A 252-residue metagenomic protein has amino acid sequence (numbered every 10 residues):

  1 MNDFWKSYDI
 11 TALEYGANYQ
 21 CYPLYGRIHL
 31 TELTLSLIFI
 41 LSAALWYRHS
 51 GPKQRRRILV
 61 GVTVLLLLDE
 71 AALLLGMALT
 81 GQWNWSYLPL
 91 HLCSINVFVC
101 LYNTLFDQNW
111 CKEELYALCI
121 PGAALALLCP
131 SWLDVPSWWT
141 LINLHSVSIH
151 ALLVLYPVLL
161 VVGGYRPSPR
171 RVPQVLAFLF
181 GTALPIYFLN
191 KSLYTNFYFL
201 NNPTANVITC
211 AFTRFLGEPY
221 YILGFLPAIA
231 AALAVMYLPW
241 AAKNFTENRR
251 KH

Functional and structural regions predicted by a protein language model:
M1-R57: N-terminal topogenic module of multi-pass integral membrane proteins
A17-S36, V172, A177, G181 (+1 more regions): Membrane-interface transmembrane-helix boundary segments in multi-pass integral membrane proteins
H29-L35, G81-C93, Y116: Structural signature of hydrophobic alpha-helical transmembrane segments
T31-R48, L66-A71, A183, Y187 (+1 more regions): Hydrophobic core of alpha-helical transmembrane segments in multi-pass integral membrane proteins
L41-L45, C100, L152-R171: Alpha-helical transmembrane segments in multipass membrane proteins, preferentially the mid-helix core
Y47-L59, L105-E113, G163-P173: Membrane-interface helix-boundary motifs at transmembrane edges
L65-L75, C119-S131, L179-L189: Aromatic-anchored segments of alpha-helical transmembrane domains
L105-Y156: Membrane-proximal helix-loop-helix units in multi-pass membrane proteins
